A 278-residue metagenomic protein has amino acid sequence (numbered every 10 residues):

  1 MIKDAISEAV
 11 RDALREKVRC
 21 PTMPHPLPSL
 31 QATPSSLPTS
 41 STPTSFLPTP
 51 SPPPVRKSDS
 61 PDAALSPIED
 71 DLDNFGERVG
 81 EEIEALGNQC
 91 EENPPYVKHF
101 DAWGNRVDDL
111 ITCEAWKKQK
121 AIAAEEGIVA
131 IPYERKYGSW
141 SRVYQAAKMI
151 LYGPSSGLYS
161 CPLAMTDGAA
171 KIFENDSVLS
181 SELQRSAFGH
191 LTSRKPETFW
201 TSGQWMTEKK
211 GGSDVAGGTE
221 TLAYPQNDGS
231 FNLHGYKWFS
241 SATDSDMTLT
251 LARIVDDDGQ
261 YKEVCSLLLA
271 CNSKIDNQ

Functional and structural regions predicted by a protein language model:
M1-G138: Extended, charge-enriched "interface" segments that sit outside catalytic cores
C90, D101, L110-E114, P162-A164 (+3 more regions): Glycine-rich, histidine-containing beta strand-loop boundary motifs that form or position
D101, Q226, D256: Acidic surface patches and DE-rich sequence motifs
G104-T198, S241-T243: Internal helix-loop-helix
M149-G153, T166, A170-E174, F188-T192 (+6 more regions): Short, well-ordered alpha-helical packing segments
A164, F199, A216-G218, T243-S245 (+1 more regions): Short, solvent-exposed loop/turn segments at the edges of secondary structure
L179-G229: Internal maturation/activation junctions in enzymes
S230, H234-N277: A short core secondary-structure module
